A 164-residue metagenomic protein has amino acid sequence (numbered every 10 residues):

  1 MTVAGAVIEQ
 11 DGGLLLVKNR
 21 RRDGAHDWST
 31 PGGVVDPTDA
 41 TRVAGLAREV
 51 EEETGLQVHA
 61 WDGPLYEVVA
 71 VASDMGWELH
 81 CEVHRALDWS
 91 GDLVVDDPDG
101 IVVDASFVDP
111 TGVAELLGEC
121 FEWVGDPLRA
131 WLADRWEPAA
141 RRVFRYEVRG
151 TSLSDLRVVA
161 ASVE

Functional and structural regions predicted by a protein language model:
M1-L15, V34-D36, Y66-E67: Conserved N-terminal beta-strand and adjoining loop/helix that marks the start of the Nudix/MutT-like hydrolase domain
T2-A4, G12, L79-E82, V103: Change "...and in nucleic-acid phosphodiester-cleaving endonucleases..." to "...and in nucleic-acid processing enzymes
I8-D11, N19, A86-D88: Active-site beta-strand termini and strand-to-loop segments that position acidic
G13-E52: Conserved Nudix-box catalytic region and its N-terminal flanking loop in Nudix hydrolases and closely related
H26-W28, D99-E164: Nudix hydrolase/Nudix homology domain
Q57-E67: A short coil-to-beta-strand element that immediately follows conserved catalytic motifs
V68-V94, S106-V113, P127, L132-R135 (+1 more regions): Active-site-adjacent beta-strand/loop module that shapes the phosphate/pyrophosphate-binding cleft
